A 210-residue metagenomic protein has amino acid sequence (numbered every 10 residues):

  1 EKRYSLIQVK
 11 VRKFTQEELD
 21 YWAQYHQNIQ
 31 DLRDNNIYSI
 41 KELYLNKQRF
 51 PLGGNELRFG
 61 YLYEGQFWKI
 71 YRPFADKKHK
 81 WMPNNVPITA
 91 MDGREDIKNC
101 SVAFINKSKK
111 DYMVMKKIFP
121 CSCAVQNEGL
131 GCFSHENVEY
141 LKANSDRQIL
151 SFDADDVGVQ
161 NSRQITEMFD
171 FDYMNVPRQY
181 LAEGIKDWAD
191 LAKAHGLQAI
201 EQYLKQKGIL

Functional and structural regions predicted by a protein language model:
E1-Q48, Q66-K80, N84, D155-D156 (+2 more regions): Non-catalytic accessory segments of DNA primases and related replication-initiation nucleases
S5, E18, W22-S39, A90-G93 (+4 more regions): General structural signal for secondary-structure boundaries
K13-F14, P51-G53, Y180, H195: Alpha-helical protein-protein interaction elements
K41-L52, E183-L191: Short, solvent-exposed polar/charged micro-motifs at secondary-structure junctions
Y44-S145, S162: Phosphate-handling DNA/RNA-contact segment within nucleic-acid enzymes
C100-S101, K110-L210: TOPRIM fold recognition
